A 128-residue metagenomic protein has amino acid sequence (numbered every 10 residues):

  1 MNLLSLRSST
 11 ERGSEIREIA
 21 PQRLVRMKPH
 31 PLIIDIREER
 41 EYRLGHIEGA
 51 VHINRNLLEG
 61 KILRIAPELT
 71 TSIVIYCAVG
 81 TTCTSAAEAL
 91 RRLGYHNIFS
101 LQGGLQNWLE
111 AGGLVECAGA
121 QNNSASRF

Functional and structural regions predicted by a protein language model:
M1-L32, E39-S72, A78-F128: Rhodanese-like catalytic fold shared by cysteine-dependent sulfurtransferases and DSP/PTP-type phosphatases
